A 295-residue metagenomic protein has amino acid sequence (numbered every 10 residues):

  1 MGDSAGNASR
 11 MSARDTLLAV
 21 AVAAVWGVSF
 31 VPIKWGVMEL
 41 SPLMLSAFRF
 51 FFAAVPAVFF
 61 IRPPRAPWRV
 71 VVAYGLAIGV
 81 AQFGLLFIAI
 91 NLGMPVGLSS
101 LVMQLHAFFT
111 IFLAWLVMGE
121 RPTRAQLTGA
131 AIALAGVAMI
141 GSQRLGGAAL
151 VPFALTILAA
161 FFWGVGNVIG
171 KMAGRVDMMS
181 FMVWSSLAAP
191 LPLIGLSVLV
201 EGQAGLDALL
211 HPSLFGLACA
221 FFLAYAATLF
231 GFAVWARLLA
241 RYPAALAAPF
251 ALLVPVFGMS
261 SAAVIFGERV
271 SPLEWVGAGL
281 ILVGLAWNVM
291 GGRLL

Functional and structural regions predicted by a protein language model:
M1-M44, L145-M172, L191-G195: Glycine-/small-residue-enriched transmembrane alpha-helix faces in small-molecule transporters and effluxers
M11-D15, E39-L43, A47, P64-R69 (+3 more regions): Juxtamembrane helix-entry segments on the extracytoplasmic side of multipass membrane proteins
V20-V28, P32, V72-L92, L113 (+5 more regions): Hydrophobic alpha-helical transmembrane segments of multi-pass membrane transport proteins, especially secondary
A23, K34, S46-F50, V71 (+9 more regions): Residue-level recognition of transmembrane alpha-helices in multi-pass small-molecule transporters/permeases
E39, R65, N91-G93, G119-R121 (+3 more regions): Helix-loop interface residues and adjacent transmembrane-helix termini in multi-pass membrane transporters, primarily
M44-V55, F87-R121, Q126, A159 (+1 more regions): Specific alpha-helical transmembrane segments that line the substrate/conduction pathway and gating interfaces
F51, A57, F112-L113, P122-S142 (+5 more regions): Hydrophobic transmembrane alpha-helices of multi-pass small-molecule transport proteins
W68-A77, P122-L134, P152-F153, V176-S186 (+1 more regions): Cytoplasmic-side transmembrane-helix entry/capping segments in multi-pass membrane proteins
